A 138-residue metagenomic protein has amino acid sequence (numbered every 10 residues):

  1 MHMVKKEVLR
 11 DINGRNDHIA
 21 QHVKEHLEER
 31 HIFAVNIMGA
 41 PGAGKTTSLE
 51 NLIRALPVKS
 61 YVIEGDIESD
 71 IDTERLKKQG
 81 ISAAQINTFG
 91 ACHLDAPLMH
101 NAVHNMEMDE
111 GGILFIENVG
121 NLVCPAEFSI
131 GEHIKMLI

Functional and structural regions predicted by a protein language model:
M1-V4: Long, basic/Gly/Ser/Thr-rich N-terminal segments that mediate initial subcellular attachment or targeting
K6-E25, R30-F33, M38, A43 (+1 more regions): Nucleotide-state-sensitive switch-loop elements of NTP-binding domains
T46: Walker A/P-loop
I134-I138: Conserved beta-strand/loop subsegment of P-loop NTPase cores
